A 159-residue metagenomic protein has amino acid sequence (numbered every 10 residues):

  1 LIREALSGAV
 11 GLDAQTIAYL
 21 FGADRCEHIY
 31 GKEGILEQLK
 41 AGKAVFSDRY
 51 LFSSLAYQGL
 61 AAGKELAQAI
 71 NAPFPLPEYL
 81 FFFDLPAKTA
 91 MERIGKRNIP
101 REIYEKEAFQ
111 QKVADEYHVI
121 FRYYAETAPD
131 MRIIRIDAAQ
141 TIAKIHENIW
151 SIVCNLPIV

Functional and structural regions predicted by a protein language model:
L1-Q68: ATP-dependent small-molecule kinase phosphotransfer cores that center on conserved nucleotide phosphate-binding segments
K40-A41, P75-P77, D130: Short loop/turn elements that form and flank the Walker-type P-loop nucleotide-binding site in RecA-like NTPase cores
F46, Y79-F81, I134-I136: Hydrophobic/aromatic beta-strand patches that form the interior of the parallel beta-sheet core in alpha/beta enzyme
R49, S53-E116: A glycine- and Lys/Arg-enriched "phosphate-lid" helix/loop adjacent to the NTP-binding pocket of small-molecule kinases
K88-V159: NTP-dependent small-molecule kinase module
